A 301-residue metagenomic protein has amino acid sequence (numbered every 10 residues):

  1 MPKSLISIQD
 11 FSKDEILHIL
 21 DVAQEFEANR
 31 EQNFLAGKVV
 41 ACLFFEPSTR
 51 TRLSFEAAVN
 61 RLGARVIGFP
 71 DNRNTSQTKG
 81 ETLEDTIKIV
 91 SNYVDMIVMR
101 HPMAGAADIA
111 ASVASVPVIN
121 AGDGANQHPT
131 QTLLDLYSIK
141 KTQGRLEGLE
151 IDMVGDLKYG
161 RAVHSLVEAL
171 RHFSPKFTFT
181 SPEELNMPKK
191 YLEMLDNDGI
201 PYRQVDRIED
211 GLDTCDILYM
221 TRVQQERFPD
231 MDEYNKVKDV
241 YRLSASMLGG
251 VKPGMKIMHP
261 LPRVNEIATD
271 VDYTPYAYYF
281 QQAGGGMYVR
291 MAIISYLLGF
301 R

Functional and structural regions predicted by a protein language model:
M1-A57: Positively charged, low-complexity intrinsically disordered leader regions
L35-K140, I267: Phosphate/diphosphate ligand-binding glycine-rich loop within oxidoreductases
L35-V40, E147-I151, G254: Phosphate-coordination loops involved in phosphoryl transfer and adenosine-cofactor binding
F45-A58, K141-M220: Glycine-rich phosphate/diphosphate-binding loop of Rossmann-like nucleotide-binding domains
L62, Y93, V113-S115, F173 (+3 more regions): Short, structured coil segments at secondary-structure junctions
D196-V271, Y276-A277: Rossmann-like adenosine-cofactor binding region
Y273-R301: C-terminal helix-to-coil terminal segments
